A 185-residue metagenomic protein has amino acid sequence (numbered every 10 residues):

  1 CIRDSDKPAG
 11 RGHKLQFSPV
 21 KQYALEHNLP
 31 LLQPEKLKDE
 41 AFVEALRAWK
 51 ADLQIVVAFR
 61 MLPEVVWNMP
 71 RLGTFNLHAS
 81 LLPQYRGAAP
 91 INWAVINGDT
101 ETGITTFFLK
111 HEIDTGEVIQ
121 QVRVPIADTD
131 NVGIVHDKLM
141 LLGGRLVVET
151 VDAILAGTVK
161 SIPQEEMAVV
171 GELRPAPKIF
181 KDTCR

Functional and structural regions predicted by a protein language model:
C1-D4: Conserved small/polar residues in nucleotide/adenosyl-binding loops
D6-P8, L81-P83, P125: Short histidine/acidic/glycine/proline-rich micro-motifs that form metal- and phosphate-coordinating active-site loops
K7-D52: N-terminal glycine-/serine-/threonine-rich beta1-alpha1-beta2 phosphate-ribose binding loop of Rossmann-like
R11-L15, R86, D130: Residues at secondary-structure transition points
E35-T105, L109-H111: Alpha-helical oligomerization interface recognition
H111-R185: Active-site-proximal loop/hinge segments within enzyme catalytic domains
